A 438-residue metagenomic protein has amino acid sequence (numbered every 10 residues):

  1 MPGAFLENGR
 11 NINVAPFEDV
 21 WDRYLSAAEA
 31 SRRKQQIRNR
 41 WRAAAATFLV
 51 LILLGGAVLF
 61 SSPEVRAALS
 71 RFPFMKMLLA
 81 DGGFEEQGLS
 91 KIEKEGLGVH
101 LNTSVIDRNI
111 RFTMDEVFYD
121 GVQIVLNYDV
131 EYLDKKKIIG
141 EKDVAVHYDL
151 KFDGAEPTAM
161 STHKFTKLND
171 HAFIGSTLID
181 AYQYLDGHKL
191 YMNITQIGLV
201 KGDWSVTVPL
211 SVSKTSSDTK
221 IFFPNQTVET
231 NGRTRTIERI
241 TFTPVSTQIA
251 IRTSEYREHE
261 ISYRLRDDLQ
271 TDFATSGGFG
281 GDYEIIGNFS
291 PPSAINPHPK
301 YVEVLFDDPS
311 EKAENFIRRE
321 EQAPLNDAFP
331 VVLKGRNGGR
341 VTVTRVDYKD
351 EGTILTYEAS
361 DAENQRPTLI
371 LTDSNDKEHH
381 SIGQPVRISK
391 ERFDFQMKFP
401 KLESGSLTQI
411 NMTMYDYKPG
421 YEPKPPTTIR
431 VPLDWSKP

Functional and structural regions predicted by a protein language model:
P2-L25, A57-P438: Alpha-helical, hydrophobic structural elements that either
D22-R38: Juxtamembrane low-complexity tails/linkers enriched in Ser/Thr-Pro and polybasic
K34-E64: Internal signal-anchor transmembrane helix that establishes type II topology
